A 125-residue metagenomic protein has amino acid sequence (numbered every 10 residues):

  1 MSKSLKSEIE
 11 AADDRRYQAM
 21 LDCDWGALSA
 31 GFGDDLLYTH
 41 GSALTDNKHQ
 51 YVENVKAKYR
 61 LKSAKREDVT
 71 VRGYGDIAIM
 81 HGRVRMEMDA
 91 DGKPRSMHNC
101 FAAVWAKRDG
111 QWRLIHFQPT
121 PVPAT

Functional and structural regions predicted by a protein language model:
M1-A30, D35-T125: A beta-strand edge to alpha-helix "cap/lid" segment located at domain peripheries
